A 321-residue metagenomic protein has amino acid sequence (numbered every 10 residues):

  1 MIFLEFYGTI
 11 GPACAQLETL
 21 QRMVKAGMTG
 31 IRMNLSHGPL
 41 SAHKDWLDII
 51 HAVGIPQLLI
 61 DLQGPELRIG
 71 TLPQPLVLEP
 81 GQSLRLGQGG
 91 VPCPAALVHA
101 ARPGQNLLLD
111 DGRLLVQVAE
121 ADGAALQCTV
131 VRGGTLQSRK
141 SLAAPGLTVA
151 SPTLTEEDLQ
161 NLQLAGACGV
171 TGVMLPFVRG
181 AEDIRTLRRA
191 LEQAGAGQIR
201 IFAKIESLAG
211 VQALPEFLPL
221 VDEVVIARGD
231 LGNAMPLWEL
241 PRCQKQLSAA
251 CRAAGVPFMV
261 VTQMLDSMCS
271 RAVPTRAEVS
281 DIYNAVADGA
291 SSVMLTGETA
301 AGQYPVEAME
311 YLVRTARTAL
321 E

Functional and structural regions predicted by a protein language model:
M1-E321: Non-catalytic helical/linker scaffolds that mediate oligomerization, partner binding, and domain coupling around large
